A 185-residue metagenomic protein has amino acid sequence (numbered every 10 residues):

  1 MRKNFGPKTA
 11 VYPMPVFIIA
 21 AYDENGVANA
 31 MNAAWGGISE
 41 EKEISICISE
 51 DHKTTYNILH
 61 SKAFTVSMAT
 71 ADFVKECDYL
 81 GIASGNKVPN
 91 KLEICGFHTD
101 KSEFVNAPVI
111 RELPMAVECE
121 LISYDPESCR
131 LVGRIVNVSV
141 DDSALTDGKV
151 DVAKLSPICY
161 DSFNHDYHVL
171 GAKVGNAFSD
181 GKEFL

Functional and structural regions predicted by a protein language model:
M1-L185: Basic, polyanion-binding surface patches
